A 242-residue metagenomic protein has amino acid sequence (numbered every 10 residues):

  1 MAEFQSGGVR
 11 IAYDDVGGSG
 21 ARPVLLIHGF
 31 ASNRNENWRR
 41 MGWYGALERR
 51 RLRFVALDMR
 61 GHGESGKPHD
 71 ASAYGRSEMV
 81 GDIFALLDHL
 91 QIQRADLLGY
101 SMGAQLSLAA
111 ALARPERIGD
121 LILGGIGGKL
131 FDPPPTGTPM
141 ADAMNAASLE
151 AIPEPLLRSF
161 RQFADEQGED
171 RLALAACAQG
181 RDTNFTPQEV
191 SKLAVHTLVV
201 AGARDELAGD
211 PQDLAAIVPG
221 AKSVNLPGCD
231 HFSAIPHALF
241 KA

Functional and structural regions predicted by a protein language model:
M1-I11: N-terminal cap/lid segment of alpha/beta-hydrolase-fold proteins
V9-G66: Conserved HGGG/HGGXW glycine-rich cap/lid loop of the alpha/beta-hydrolase fold
R39, G45-R49, A56-D96: Active-site loop/oxyanion-hole signature of alpha/beta-hydrolase fold enzymes
Q93-F131: Conserved hydrolase catalytic core segment
R161-T186: Hydrophobic, aromatic-rich cap/lid helix
L193, V199-A201: Short beta-strand/loop motif that positions the catalytic acidic residue of the alpha/beta-hydrolase fold
E206-P211: Conserved alpha/beta-hydrolase "acid-adjacent" motif
C229-F240: Catalytic histidine-centered segment of alpha/beta-hydrolase-like enzymes
